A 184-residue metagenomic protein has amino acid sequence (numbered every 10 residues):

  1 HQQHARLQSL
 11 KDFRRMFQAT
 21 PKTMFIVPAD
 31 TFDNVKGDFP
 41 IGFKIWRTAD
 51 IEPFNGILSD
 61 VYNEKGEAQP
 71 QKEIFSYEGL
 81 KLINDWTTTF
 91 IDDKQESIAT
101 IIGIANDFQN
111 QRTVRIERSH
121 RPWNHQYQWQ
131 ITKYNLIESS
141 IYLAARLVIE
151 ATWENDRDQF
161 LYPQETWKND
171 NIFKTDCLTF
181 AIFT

Functional and structural regions predicted by a protein language model:
H1-A29, K44: Conserved Class I SAM-dependent methyltransferase catalytic core
Q2-Q3, Q8, Q18, Q69-Q71 (+5 more regions): Residue-identity detector for glutamine
Q2-R6, I51-E52, N135-I137: Short acidic, S/G/P-rich loop/turn micro-motifs used as interaction or catalytic elements
F25-I26, I41-I45, Q128, T179-A181: Ordered hydrophobic segments in well-structured contexts
D30-N34: Active-site PLP-lysine loop of aminotransferase-like
K36-S119: Flexible, glycine-/basic-rich loop-and-beta segments that form/coincide with the SAM-dependent methyltransferase
R118-T184: C-terminal target-recognition/interaction regions appended to catalytic cores
